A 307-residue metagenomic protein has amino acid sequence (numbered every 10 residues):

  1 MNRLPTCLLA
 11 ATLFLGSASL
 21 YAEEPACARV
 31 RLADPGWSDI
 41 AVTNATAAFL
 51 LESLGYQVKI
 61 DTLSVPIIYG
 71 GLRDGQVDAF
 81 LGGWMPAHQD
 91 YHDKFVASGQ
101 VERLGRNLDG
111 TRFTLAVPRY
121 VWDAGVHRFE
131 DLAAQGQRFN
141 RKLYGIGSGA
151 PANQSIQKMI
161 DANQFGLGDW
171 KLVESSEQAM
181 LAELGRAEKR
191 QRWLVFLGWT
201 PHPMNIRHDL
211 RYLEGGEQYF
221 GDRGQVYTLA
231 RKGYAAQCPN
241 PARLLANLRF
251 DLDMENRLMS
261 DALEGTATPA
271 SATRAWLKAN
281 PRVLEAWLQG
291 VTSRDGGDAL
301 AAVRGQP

Functional and structural regions predicted by a protein language model:
Y21-R31, A134-N140, W287, A302-Q306: Immediate post-signal peptide segment of exported/extracytoplasmic ligand-binding proteins
P25-D39, Y56-D61, N140-Y144, L245: Short, well-ordered beta-strand elements
N44, D61-G99, E183, P203-D209: Pocket-flanking alpha-helical
A47-L54, G136-W170, K278: Ligand-binding cleft/hinge of the Venus flytrap
V77-L81, P151-Q218: Ligand-binding pocket segment of bilobal, Venus flytrap-like solute-binding proteins
G99-A152: A conserved helix-loop-strand patch within extracytoplasmic ligand-binding domains of the periplasmic binding
L108, D251-P307: C-terminal functional modules
R112-D123, Q225-Q237, D261: A bilobed periplasmic-binding-protein/Venus flytrap-type ligand-binding module shared by bacterial periplasmic
